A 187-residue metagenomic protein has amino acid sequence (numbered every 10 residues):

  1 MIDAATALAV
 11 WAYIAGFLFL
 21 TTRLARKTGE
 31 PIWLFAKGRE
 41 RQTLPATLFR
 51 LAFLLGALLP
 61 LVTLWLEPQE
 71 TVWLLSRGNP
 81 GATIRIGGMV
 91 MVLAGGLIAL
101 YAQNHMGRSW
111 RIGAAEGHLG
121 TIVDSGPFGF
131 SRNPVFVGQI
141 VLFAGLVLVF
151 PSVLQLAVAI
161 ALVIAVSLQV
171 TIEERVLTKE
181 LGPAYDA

Functional and structural regions predicted by a protein language model:
M1-G117, T121, F143-V176, E180-A187: Membrane-anchoring alpha-helices and their flanking helix-loop junctions
G113-F136: Active-site-proximal inter-transmembrane loops
R132, G138-V147: Hydrophobic alpha-helical membrane segments of integral membrane proteins
